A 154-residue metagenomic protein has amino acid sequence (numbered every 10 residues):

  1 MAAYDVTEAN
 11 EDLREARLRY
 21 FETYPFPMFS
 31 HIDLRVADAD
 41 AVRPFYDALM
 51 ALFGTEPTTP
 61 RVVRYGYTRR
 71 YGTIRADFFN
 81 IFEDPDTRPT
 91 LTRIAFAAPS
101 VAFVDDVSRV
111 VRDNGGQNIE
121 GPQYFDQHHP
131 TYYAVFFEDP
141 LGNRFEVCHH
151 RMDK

Functional and structural regions predicted by a protein language model:
Y4-R43, I94, R151-K154: N-terminal beta-strand motif that seeds the catalytic metal site of vicinal oxygen chelate
R19, T23, T68-R109: Long, continuous compositionally biased terminal/linker segments
I32, H129-P130, F136, C148-K154: Short beta->alpha transition motifs characteristic of CBS
D33-D77: Core segments of cupin and vicinal oxygen chelate
V36-A41, A95-L141: Vicinal oxygen chelate
T58, V62, E120-G121, E138-P140 (+1 more regions): Ligand-binding pocket scaffold of soluble enzyme catalytic domains
V62-Y67, Q127-H128, D153: Short secondary-structure capping/turn micro-motifs that flank functional sites
R144: Glycine-rich acetyl-CoA-binding "A-motif" of GNAT/NAT acetyltransferases
